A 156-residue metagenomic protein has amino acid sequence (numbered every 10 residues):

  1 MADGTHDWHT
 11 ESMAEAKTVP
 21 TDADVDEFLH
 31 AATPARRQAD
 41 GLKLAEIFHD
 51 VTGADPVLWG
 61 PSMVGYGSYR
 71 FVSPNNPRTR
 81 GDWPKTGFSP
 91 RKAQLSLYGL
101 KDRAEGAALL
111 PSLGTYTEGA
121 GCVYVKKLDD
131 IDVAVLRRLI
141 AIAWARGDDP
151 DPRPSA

Functional and structural regions predicted by a protein language model:
M1-A156: Charge-dense, helix-prone N-terminal extensions
